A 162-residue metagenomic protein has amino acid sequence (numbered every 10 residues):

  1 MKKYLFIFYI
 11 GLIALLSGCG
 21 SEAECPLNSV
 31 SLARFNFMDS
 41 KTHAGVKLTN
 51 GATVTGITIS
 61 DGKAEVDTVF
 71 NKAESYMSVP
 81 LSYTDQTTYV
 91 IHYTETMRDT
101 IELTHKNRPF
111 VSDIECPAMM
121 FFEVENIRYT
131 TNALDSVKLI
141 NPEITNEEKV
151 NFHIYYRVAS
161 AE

Functional and structural regions predicted by a protein language model:
M1-Y4: Positively charged n-region of N-terminal signal peptides that target proteins for export
F6-I10: Sec-dependent N-terminal signal peptides
L15-G18: C-terminal motif of bacterial Sec signal peptides marking the signal peptidase cleavage site
G20-C25, S75-E162: Extracytoplasmic cysteine-anchoring/structural motifs
P26-M38: A short, Gly/Thr-enriched small/hydrophobic beta-strand-prone motif that recurs across taxa
N36-V46: Structural motif
V46-G62: Extended low-complexity, serine/threonine- and proline-enriched intrinsically disordered segments
V66-K72: Short beta-strand segments within Ig-like beta-sandwich modules, predominantly Fibronectin type-III
